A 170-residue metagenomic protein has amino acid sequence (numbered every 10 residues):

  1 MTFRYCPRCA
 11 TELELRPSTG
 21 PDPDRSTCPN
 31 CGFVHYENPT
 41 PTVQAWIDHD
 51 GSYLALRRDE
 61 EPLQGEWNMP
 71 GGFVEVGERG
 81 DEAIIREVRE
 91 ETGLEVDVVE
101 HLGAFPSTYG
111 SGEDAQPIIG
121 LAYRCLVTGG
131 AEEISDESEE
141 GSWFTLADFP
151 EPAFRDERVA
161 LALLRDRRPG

Functional and structural regions predicted by a protein language model:
M1-A45: Acidic, metal-coordinating catalytic segment for phosphate/diphosphate chemistry, firing primarily on the Nudix
P7, E14, L54, E75 (+1 more regions): Nucleotide phosphate-binding site architecture
R8, T27, A55, N68 (+1 more regions): Conserved beta-strand segments that form the floor/walls of ligand-binding pockets within enzyme and binding domains
I47-D48, A55, C125, W143: Conserved hydrophobic "DFG−1" position in protein kinase catalytic cores
D48-E90: Conserved Nudix-box catalytic region and its N-terminal flanking loop in Nudix hydrolases and closely related
V74-E100, F105-L163: Unchanged
L163-G170: Charged phosphate-binding loop/patch that engages nucleotide di/tri-phosphates or the phosphate backbone of nucleic
